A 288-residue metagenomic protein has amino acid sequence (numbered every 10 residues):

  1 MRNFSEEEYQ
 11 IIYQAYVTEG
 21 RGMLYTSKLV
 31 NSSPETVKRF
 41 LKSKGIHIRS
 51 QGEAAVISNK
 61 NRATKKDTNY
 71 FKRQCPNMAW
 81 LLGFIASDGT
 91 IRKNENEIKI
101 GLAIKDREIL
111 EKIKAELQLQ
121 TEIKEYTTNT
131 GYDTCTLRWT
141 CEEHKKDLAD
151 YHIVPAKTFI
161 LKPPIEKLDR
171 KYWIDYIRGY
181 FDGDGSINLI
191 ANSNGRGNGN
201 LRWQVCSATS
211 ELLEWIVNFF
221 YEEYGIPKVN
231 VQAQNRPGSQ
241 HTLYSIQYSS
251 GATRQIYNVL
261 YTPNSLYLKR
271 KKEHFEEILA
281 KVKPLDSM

Functional and structural regions predicted by a protein language model:
M1-M288: Internal intein/HINT superfamily modules and their associated LAGLIDADG
